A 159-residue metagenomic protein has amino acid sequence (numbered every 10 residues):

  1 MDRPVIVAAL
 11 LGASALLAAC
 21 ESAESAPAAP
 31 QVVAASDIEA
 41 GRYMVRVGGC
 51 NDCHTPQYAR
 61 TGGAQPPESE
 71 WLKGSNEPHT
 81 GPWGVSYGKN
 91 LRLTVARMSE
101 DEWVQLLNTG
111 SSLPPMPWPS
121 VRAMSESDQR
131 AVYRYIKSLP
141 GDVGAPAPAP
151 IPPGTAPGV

Functional and structural regions predicted by a protein language model:
M1-A9: Bacterial N-terminal signal peptides that target proteins for export
L16-A19: C-terminal motif of bacterial Sec signal peptides marking the signal peptidase cleavage site
E24-V33, V47, T55-S86, P114-V159: Flexible coil segments in periplasmic/lumen-exposed cytochrome c-class electron-transfer proteins
R42-G48: Local sequence-structure signature of Cys/Sec-based thiol-disulfide redox active-site neighborhoods
D52: Short, cysteine/histidine-rich loop/knuckle motifs that typically chelate Zn2+
E77-D101: Mid-chain, structured segments of secreted extracytoplasmic proteins
R92-A96, Q105-G110, W118-V121: A structural feature that tracks compact, well-ordered secondary-structure segments with a strong bias toward
E100-N108, E126, R130-Y133: An amphipathic alpha-helix signature
